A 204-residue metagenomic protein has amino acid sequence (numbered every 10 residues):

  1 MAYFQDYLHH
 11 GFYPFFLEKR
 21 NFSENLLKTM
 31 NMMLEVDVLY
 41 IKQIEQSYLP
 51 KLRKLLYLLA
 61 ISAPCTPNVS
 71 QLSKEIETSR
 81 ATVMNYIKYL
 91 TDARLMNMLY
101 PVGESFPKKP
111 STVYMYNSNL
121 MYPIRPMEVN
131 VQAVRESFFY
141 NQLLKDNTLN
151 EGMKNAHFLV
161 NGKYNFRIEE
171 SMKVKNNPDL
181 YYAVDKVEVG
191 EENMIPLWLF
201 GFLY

Functional and structural regions predicted by a protein language model:
M1-Y122: Interdomain hinge/linker elements that couple catalytic modules in large macromolecular machines
K88, L95-Y204: A cross-kingdom feature that marks ATP-driven nucleic-acid transaction machinery
